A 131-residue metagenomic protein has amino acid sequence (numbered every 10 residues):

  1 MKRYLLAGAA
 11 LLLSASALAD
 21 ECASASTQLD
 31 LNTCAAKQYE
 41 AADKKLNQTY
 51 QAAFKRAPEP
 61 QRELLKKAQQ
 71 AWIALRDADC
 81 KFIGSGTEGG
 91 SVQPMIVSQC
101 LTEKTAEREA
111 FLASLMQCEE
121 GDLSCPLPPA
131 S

Functional and structural regions predicted by a protein language model:
Y4-L13: Sec-dependent N-terminal signal peptides
L18-S131: N-terminal alpha-helical modules
